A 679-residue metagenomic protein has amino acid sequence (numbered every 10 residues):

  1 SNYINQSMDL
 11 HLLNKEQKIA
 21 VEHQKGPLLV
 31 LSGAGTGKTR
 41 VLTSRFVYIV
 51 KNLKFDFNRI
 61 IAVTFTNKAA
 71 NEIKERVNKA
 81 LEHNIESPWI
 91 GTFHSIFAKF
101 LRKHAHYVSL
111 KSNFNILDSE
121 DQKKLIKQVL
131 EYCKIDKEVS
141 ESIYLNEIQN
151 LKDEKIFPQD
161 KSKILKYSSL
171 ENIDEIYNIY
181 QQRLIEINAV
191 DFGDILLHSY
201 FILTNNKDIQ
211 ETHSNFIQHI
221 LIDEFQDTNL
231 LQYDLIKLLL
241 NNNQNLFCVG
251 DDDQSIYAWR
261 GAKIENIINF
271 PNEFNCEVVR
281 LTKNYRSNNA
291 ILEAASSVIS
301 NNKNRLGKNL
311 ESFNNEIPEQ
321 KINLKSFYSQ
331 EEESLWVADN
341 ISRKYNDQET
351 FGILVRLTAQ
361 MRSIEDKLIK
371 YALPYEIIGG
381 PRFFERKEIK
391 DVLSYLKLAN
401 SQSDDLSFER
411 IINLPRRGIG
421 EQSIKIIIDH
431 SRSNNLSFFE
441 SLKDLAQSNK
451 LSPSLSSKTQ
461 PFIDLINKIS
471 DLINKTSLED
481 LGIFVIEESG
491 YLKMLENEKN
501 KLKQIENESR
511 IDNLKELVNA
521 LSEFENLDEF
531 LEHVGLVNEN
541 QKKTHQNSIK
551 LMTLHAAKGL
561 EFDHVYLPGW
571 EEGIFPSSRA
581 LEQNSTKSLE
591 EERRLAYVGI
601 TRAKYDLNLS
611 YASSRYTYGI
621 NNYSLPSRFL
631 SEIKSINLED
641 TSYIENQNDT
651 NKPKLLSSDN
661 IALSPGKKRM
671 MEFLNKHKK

Functional and structural regions predicted by a protein language model:
S1-M8, N637-K679: Acidic, low-complexity intrinsically disordered tails
N2-S112, I116, E211, E293-S296: P-loop NTPase Walker
H11-E22, G26-V30, V41, I61-A62 (+7 more regions): Conserved helicase NTPase motor core
G26, F55-R59, I85-S87, D121 (+10 more regions): Short glycine-/polar-rich loops that comprise or flank the Walker A/P-loop and associated switch/sensor motifs
V30, A34-L42, N275-E277, T282-P374 (+2 more regions): Helicase P-loop NTPase motor core
K54-R59, K79-P88, K103-L117, Q128-S140 (+11 more regions): Short, polar/flexible loop-turn hinges at active-site or ligand-entry regions and domain interfaces
K123-A189, K207, I264, A372 (+1 more regions): Basic/charged alpha-beta structural segments of nucleotide/phosphate-handling enzymes
K166, M361-D366, A372-L373, R386 (+1 more regions): Conserved helicase C-terminal RecA-like lobe
